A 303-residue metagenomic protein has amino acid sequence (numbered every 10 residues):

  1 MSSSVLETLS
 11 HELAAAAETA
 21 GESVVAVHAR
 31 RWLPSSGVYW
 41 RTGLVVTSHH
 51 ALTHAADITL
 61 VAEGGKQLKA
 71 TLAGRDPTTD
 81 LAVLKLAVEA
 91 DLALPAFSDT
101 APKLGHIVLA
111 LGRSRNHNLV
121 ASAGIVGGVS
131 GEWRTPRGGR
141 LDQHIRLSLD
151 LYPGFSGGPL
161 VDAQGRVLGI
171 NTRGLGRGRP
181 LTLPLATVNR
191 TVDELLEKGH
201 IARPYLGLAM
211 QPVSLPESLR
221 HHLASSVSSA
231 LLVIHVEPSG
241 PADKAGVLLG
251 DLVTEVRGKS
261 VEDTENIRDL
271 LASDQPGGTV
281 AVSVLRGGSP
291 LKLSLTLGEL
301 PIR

Functional and structural regions predicted by a protein language model:
M1-A17, S114, A163, V167-S228 (+5 more regions): C-terminal cap/linker of serine protease catalytic domains
S3-V5, G21, A26-V120, H144-I145 (+8 more regions): Conserved active-site neighborhood of the chymotrypsin/trypsin-like protease fold
G21-S23, A82, L86-P95, V120-G178 (+2 more regions): Active-site region of chymotrypsin-like
R31-P34, Y152-S156, A230, S239-G240 (+1 more regions): Short, small/polar residue-rich loop motifs at catalytic or cofactor-binding pockets
T42, A73-R75, V129, D150 (+5 more regions): Residue-level recognition of beta-strand microenvironments
G43, G105-L111, L160, G165 (+2 more regions): A structural signal for short beta-strand/turn segments enriched in small hydrophobics and glycine
L44-V46, L168, A242-E265: Conserved PDZ fold ligand-binding element
G154-P159, P216-A224, E237-E255, L270: PDZ/PDZ-like domain micro-motif
